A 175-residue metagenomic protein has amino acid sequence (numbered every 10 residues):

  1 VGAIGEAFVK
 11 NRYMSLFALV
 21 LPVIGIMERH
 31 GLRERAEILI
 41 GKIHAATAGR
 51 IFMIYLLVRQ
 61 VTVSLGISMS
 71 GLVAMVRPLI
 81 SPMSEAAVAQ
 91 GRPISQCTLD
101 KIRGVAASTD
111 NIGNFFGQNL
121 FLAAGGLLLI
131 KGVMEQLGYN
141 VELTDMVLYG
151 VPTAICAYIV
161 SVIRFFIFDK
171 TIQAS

Functional and structural regions predicted by a protein language model:
G2-S81: Membrane-embedded alpha-helical segments and adjacent helix-loop junctions characteristic of multi-pass solute
A7-N11, I43, S64, A86-Q90 (+3 more regions): Change "in soluble alpha/beta enzymes" to "in soluble alpha/beta proteins
N11, A48, D100-R103, L143: Membrane-interface helix-boundary signature
A18-P22, S108-F115: Hydrophobic alpha-helical transmembrane segments of multi-pass small-molecule transporters/permeases
V20-G25, Y55-V63, L127-V133, Y149-F166: Hydrophobic core segments of alpha-helical transmembrane domains in multi-pass membrane transport and ion-translocation
I54-N111, G125-M134: Hydrophobic transmembrane alpha-helices that form the pore/transport pathway of multi-pass ion and small-solute
S68, L72, M134-S175: Juxtamembrane and boundary regions of transmembrane helices in multi-pass small-molecule transporters and channels
F115-A123: Select subsegments of transmembrane alpha-helices in polytopic membrane proteins, especially boundary-proximal
